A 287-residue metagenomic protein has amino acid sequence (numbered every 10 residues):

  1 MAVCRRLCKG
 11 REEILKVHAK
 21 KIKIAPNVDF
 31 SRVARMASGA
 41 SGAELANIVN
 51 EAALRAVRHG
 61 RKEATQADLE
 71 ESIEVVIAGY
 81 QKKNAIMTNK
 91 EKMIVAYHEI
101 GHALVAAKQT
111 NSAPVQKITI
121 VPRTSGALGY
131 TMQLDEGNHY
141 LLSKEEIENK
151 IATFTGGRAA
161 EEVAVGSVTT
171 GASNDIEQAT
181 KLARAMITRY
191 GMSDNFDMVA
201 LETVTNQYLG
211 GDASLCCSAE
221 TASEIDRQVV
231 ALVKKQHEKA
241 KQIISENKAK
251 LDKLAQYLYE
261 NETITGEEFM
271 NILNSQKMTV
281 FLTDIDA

Functional and structural regions predicted by a protein language model:
M1-K9, I22, G39, G137-L142 (+2 more regions): Flexible beta-alpha connector loops of hexameric P-loop NTPases
V3-D68, G79-Y80, F154-E162, G166 (+1 more regions): Conserved C-terminal "switch" segment of AAA+ ATPases
L15, A34-A37, V49, I73 (+3 more regions): A general structural motif at alpha-helix termini
K21-I22, M36, V76-G79, L232 (+2 more regions): Histidine kinase transmitter module recognition
S31-R32, M87-N89: Short hydrophobic "helix-edge" motifs at membrane interfaces and signal-peptide entry regions
S72-I86, M93: C-di-GMP signaling machinery
K92-Y97, A103-A287: Soluble catalytic regions of large protease machineries
